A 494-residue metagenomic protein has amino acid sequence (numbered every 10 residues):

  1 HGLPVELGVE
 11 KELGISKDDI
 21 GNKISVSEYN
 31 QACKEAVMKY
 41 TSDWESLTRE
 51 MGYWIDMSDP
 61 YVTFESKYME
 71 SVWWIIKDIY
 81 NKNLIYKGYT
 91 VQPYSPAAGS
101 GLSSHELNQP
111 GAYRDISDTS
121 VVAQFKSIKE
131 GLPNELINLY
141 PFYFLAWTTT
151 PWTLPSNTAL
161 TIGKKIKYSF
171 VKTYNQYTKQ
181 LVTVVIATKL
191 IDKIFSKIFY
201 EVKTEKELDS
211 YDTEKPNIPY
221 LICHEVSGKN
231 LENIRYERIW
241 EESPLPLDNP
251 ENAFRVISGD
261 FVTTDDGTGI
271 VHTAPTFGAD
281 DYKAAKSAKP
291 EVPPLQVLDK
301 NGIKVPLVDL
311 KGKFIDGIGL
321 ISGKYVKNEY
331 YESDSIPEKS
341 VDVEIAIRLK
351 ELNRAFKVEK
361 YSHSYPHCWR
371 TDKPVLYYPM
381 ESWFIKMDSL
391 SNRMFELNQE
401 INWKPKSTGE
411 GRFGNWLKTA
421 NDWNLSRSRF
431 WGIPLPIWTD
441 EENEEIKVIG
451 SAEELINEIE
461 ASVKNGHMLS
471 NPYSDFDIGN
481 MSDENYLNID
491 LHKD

Functional and structural regions predicted by a protein language model:
H1-Y177, L181, A274-S287, P293-K311 (+6 more regions): N-terminal, positively charged nucleic-acid-binding surface of large information/translation enzymes
G2-G14, Q31-L47, P216-F261, K373-E396 (+3 more regions): Conserved oxyanion/phosphate-binding beta-strand-loop segments in alpha/beta enzyme cores
V26-N30, I55-V62, T263-V271, Y325-Y331 (+1 more regions): Glycine- and acidic
Y80-N108, S210-L221, L231, E237 (+1 more regions): Amphipathic alpha-helical
G88, S120-Q124, F170-K172, Q180 (+5 more regions): Feature 926 captures the class I aminoacyl-tRNA synthetase adenylation module centered on the KMSKS loop
T149-W152, I186-I198, F261, K311-K313 (+2 more regions): A short, sequence-level motif marking secondary-structure junctions
I166, F170-N301, P306-L307, L390-S391 (+1 more regions): Catalytic alpha/beta core of large soluble enzyme barrels
G317-S340: Surface-exposed intrinsically disordered loops and tails
